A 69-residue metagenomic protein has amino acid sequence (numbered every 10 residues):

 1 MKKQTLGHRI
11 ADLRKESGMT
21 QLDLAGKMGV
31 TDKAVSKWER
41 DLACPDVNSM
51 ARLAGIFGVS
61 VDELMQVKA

Functional and structural regions predicted by a protein language model:
M1-E16: A short, Lys/Arg-rich alpha-helix, primarily the initiator
Q4, M19, V59: Short beta-to-alpha loop/turn elements within the nucleotide-binding domains of ABC transporters
R9, T31, S49: Residues within the DNA-recognition helix of helix-turn-helix
G18-K37, R52: Short alpha-helical DNA-recognition segment
Q21, D32, L42-A43, V61: The DNA-contacting recognition helix of HTH DNA-binding domains and analogous helical DNA-recognition elements
N48-E63: DNA major-groove recognition helix of helix-turn-helix/homeodomain DNA-binding modules
M65-A69: Short, charged recognition helix plus adjacent turn of helix-turn-helix-like nucleic-acid-binding domains
